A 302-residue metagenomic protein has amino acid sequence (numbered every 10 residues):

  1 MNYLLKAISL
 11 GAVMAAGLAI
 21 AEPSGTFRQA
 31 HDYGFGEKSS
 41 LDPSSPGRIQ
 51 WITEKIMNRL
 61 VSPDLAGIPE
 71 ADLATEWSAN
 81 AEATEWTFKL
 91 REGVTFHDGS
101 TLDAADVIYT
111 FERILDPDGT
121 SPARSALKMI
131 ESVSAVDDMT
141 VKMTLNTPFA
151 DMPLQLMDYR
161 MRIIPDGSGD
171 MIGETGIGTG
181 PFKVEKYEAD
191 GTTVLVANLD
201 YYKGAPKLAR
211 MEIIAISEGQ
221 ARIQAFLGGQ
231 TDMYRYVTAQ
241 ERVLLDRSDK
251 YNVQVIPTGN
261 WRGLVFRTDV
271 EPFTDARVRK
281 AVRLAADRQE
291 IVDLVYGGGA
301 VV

Functional and structural regions predicted by a protein language model:
G25-Y33, E85-T87, V107-T110, V141-K142 (+3 more regions): Short, well-ordered beta-strand elements
A30-A81, E112, T175-T179: N-terminal lobe/hinge region of extracytoplasmic solute-binding protein
A66, L154-R210, E218-Q220: Gly/Pro-rich hinge or "lid" segments in bacterial periplasmic/extracellular proteins
T75-T120, V136, K142, A225 (+1 more regions): Aromatic- and charge-enriched surface segment that lines or borders ligand/interaction sites
K89, A123-D166: Surface-exposed binding/hinge segments that line and control ligand-binding clefts or catalytic entry sites
D103-T110, T140-T144, G180-P181, L208-R210 (+1 more regions): Alpha-helical secondary-structure segments
L127, V243-V255: Ligand-binding "clamshell"
D170, N198-L244, P272: Ligand-site clamp/hinge motif
